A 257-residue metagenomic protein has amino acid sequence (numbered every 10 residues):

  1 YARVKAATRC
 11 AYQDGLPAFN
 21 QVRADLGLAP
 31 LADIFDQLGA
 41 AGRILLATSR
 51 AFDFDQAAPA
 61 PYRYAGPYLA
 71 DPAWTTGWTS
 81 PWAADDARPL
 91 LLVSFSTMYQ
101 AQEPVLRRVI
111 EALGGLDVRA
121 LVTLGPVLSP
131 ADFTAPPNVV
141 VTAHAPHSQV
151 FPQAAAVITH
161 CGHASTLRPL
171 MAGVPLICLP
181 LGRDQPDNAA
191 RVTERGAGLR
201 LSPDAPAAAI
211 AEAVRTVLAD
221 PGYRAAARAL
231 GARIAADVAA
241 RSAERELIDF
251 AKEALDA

Functional and structural regions predicted by a protein language model:
Y1-L90, F95-R119, P126, F133: Nucleotide-sugar-dependent glycosyltransferase catalytic domains
A47, A65, S94, T123-G125 (+5 more regions): Generic beta-strand/beta-sheet core signal
D117, L124, L128-A145: Nucleotide-activated donor-binding/catalytic signature segment of Leloir-type glycosyltransferases, i.e., the conserved
T142-R191: A donor-sugar binding/catalytic signature common to diverse glycosyltransferases and related nucleotide-sugar
R183-A213, G222-A225: Change "using UDP/GDP/dTDP sugars" to "using nucleotide sugars
A208-A257: C-terminal amphipathic helix plus adjacent low-complexity, charged tail appended to glycosyltransferase catalytic
